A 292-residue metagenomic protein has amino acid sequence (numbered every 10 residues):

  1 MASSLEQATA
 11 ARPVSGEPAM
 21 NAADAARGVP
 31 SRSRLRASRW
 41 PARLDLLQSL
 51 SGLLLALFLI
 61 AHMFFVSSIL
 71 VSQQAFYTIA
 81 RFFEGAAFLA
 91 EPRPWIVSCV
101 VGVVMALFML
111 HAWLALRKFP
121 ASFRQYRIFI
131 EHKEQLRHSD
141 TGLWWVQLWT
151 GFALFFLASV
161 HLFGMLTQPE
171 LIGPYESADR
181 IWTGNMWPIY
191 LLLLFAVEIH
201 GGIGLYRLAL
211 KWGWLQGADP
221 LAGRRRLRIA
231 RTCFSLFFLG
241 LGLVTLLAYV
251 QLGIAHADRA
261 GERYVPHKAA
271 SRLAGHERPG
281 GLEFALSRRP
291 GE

Functional and structural regions predicted by a protein language model:
A2-E292: Membrane-embedded alpha-helical bundles that constitute the cytochrome b-like, heme-associated redox core of multi-pass
